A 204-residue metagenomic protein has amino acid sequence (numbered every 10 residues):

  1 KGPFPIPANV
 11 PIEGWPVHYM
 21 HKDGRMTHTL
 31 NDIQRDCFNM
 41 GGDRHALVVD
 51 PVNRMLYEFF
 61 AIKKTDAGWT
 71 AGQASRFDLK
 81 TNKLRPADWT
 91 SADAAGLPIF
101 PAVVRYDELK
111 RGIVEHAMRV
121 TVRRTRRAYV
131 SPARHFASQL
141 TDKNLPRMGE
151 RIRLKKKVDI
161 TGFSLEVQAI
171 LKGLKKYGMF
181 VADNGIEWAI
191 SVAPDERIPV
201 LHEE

Functional and structural regions predicted by a protein language model:
K1-E204: Short, surface-exposed polybasic-aromatic patches that bind anionic ligands, especially phosphate groups
